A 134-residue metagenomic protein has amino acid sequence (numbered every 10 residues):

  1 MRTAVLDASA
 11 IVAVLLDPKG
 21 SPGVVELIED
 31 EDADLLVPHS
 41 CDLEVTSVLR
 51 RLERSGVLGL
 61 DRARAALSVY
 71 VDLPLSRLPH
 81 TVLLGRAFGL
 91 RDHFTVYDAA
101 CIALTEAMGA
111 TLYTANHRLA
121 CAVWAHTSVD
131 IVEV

Functional and structural regions predicted by a protein language model:
M1-S40, L52-D61: Short, well-structured N-terminal submotif of metal-dependent ribonuclease cores
M1-T3, I102-V134: Acidic, PIN/NYN-like endoribonuclease modules and their adjacent C-terminal/linker elements
V14-L15, V48, A122: Residues that scaffold the ATP/ADP-binding catalytic core of kinase and kinase-like folds
V24, D61, L78-P79, V132: Short, hydrophobic secondary-structure boundary micro-motifs
D30-D34, L52-S55, Y70-L73, L90 (+1 more regions): Alpha-helix C-capping/helix-to-loop hinge sites
V48-L75, R86: Active-site-proximal, substrate-binding regions of enzyme catalytic domains and RNA-binding/basic surfaces
L73-R118: Active-site neighborhoods of divalent-metal-dependent phosphate/nucleic-acid chemistry enzymes
